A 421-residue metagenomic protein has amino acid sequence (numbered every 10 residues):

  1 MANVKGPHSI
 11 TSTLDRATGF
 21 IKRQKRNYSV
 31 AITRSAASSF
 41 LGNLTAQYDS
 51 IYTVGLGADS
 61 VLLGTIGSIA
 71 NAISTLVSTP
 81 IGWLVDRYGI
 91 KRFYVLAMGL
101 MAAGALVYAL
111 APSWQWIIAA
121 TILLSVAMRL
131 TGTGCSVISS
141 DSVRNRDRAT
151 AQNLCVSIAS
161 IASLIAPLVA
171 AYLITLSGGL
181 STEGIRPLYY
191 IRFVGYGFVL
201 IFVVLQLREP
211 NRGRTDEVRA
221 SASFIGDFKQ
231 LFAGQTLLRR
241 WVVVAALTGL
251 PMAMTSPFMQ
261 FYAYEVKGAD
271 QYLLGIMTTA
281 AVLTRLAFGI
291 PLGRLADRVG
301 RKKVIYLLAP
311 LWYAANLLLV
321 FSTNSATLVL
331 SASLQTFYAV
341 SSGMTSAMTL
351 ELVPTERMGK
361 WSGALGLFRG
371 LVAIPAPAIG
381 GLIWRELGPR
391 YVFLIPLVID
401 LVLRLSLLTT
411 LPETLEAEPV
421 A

Functional and structural regions predicted by a protein language model:
A2-Y28, E209-V243, A421: Juxtamembrane intracellular "pre-TM" segments in multi-pass secondary transporters
T13-T75, L237-T278: Helix-loop boundary and gating motifs at the non-cytosolic
T65-W83, T279-P291: Central cavity-lining transmembrane alpha-helices of secondary-active solute carriers, predominantly the Major
L76-P112, A296-K302: Conserved MFS/SLC helix-loop-helix module at the cytosolic interface between two early adjacent transmembrane helices
R92-V107, F193, K303-L318, L397: Structural signature of the two symmetry-related core transmembrane helices
L130-V143, V340-V353: Intracellular juxtamembrane helix-capping segments at the cytosolic ends of symmetry-related transmembrane helices
R186-V204, Y391-L408: Symmetry-related core transmembrane helices of the 12-TM Major Facilitator Superfamily/SLC fold
F202-V218, L408-V420: Helix-loop junctions on the cytosolic side of multi-pass membrane transporters, especially the intracellular loop
